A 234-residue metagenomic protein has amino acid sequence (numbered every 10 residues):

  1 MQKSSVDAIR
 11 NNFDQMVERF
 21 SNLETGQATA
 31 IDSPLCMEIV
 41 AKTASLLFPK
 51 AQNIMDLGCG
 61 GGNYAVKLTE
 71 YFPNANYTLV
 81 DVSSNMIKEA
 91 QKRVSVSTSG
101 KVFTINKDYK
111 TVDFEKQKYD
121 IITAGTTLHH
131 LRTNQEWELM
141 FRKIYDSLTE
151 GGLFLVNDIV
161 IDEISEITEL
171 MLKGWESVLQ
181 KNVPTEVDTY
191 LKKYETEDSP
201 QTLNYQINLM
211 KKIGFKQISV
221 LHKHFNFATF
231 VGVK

Functional and structural regions predicted by a protein language model:
M1-F48: Conserved class I S-adenosyl-L-methionine
N53-L57, G61-T111: Class I SAM-dependent methyltransferase SAM/SAH-binding core
T123: A conserved beta-strand element that flanks and buttresses the S-adenosyl-L-methionine
T126-H130: Short catalytic micro-motifs in class I SAM-dependent methyltransferases
E138-E150: A short glycine-rich, Lys/Arg-flanked "PGG" loop and its adjoining helix->strand segment in the class I
N157-K212: C-terminal alpha-helical "lid/dimerization" subdomain adjacent to the S-adenosyl-L-methionine
K211-K234: Core SAM-dependent methyltransferase catalytic element
